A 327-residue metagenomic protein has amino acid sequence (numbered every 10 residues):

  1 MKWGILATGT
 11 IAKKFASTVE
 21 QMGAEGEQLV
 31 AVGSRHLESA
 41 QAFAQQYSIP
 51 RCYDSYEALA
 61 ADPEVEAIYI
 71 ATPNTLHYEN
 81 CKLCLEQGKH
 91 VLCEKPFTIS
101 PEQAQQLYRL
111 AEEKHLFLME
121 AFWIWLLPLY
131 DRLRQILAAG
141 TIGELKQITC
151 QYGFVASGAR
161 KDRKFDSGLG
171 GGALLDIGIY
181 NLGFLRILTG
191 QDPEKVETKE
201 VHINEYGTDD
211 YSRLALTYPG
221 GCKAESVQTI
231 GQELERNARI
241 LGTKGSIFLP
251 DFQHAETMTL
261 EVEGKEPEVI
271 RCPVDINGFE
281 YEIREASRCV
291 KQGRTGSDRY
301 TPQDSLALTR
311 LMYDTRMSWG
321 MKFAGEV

Functional and structural regions predicted by a protein language model:
M1-Y47, M321: N-terminal Rossmann-like dinucleotide-binding module
Y47-L110: Beta-loop-alpha module in the N-terminal Rossmann-like domain of NAD(P)-dependent dehydrogenases, especially those
Y53, C93, L118-E120, L249: Hydrophobic residues in well-ordered beta-strands that form the structural core
A67-Y69, P219, R288-V327: C-terminal helix-rich "cap/oligomerization" subdomain common to oxidoreductases
Q105-W123, E144-K146: Rossmann-fold dehydrogenase core element
I124-V196, N204: Predominantly a Rossmann-like dinucleotide-binding segment in NAD(P)-dependent oxidoreductases
G183-T257, P273, E285-Q292, E326: Contiguous beta-strand/loop segments that form the cofactor/metal-binding neighborhood of enzyme cores
